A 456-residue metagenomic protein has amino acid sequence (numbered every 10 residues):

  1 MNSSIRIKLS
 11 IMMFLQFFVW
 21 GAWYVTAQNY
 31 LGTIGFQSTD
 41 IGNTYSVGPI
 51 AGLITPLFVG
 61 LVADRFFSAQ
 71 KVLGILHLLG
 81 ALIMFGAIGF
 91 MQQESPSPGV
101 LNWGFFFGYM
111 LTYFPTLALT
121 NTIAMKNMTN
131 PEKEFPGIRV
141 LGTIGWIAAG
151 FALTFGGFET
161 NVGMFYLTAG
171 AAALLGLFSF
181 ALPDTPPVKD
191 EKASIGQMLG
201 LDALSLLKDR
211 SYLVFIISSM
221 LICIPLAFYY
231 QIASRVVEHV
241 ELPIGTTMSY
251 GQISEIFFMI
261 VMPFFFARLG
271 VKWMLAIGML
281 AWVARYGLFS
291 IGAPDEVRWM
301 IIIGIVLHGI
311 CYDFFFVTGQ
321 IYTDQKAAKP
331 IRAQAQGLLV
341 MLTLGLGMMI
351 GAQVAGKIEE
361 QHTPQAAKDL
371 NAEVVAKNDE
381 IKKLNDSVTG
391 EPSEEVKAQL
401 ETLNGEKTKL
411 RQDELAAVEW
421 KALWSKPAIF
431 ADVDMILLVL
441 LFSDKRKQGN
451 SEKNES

Functional and structural regions predicted by a protein language model:
M1-G52, S211-T247, F316: Helix-loop boundary and gating motifs at the non-cytosolic
M1-S3, L182-I216: Juxtamembrane intracellular "pre-TM" segments in multi-pass secondary transporters
F14, I83-M84, S95-L119, I123 (+2 more regions): Hydrophobic core of transmembrane alpha-helices in multi-pass small-molecule transporters, especially MFS/SLC-type
Q37-V47, K133-T143, G163-Y166, E238-I256 (+2 more regions): Loop-to-transmembrane helix entry
I54-S68, G157, F258-V271, E359: Helix-to-loop junctions at the C-terminal end of transmembrane segments in multipass secondary transporters
L78-P96, L280-P294: C-terminal ends and interior cores of transmembrane alpha-helices in multi-pass membrane transporters/permeases
Q92, T168-A171, F178-S194, L440-E452: Helix-loop junctions on the cytosolic side of multi-pass membrane transporters, especially the intracellular loop
A149, G163-A181, A422-L440: Symmetry-related core transmembrane helices of the 12-TM Major Facilitator Superfamily/SLC fold
